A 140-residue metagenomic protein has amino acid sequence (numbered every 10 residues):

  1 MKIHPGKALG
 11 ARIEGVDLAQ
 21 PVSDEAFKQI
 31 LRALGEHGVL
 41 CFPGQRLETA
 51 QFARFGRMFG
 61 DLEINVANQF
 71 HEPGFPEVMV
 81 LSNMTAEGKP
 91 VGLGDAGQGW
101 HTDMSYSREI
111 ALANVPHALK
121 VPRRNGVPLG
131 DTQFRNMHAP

Functional and structural regions predicted by a protein language model:
M1-P140: Non-heme Fe(II) oxygenase catalytic core, chiefly the N-lobe of the double-stranded beta-helix
